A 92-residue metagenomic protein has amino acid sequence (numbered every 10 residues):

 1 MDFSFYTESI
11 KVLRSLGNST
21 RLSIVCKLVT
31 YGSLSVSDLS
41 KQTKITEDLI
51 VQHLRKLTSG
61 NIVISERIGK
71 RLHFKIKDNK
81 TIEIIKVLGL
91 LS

Functional and structural regions predicted by a protein language model:
D2, S9, L13, T30 (+1 more regions): Conserved segment of winged-helix/HTH DNA-binding domains
F5-E8, T20: N-terminal positioning helix adjacent to the helix-turn-helix/winged-helix DNA-binding module
S19, Y31-S35: Short capping segments at the starts of secondary-structure elements
L22-C26: Pre-recognition alpha-helix immediately N-terminal to the DNA-recognition helix within helix-turn-helix or winged-helix
D38-S40: A short acidic, leucine-rich amphipathic alpha-helix
T46-L49: Helix-turn-helix DNA-binding motif, specifically the short coil turn and the N-cap/start of the second
L54-R55: Short, hydrophobic-biased segments on the C-terminal half of alpha helices that form "recognition helices"
S59-I68, K75: Beta-hairpin "wing" of winged helix-turn-helix
